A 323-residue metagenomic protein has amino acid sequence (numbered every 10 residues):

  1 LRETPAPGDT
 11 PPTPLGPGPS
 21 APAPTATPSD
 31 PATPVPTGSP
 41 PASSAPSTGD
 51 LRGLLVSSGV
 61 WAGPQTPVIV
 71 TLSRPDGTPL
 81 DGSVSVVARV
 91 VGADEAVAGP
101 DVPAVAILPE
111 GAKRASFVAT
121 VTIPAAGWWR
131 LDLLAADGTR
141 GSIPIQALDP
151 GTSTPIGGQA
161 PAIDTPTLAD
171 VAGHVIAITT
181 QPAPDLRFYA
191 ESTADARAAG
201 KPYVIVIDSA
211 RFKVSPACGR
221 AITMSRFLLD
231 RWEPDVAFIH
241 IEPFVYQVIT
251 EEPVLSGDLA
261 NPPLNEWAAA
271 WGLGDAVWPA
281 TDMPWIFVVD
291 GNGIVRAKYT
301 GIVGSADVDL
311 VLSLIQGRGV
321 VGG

Functional and structural regions predicted by a protein language model:
R2-P46: Ser/Thr-rich, Proline-interspersed low-complexity disordered segments
G16, P36-I69, S73, T78-P79: Beta-strand-rich domain onsets/edges
A104-A135: Ligand-binding face of N-terminal immunoglobulin V-set domains in extracellular IgSF glycoproteins
G138-D195: N-terminal "domain-start" segment that seeds a small globular fold
A169-V171, V288-V289, I294-G323: Thiol-/selenol-based redox modules, centered on thioredoxin-like and closely related oxidoreductase domains
H174-A177, D185, T193-A217: Short active-site neighborhood of thiol/selenol oxidoreductases, capturing the structured segment around
S215-W232: Typically the conserved alpha-helix immediately C-terminal to a functionally engaged Cys/Sec in thioredoxin-like
P243-M283, F287-V288, N292, L314-Q316: Thioredoxin-like thiol-disulfide oxidoreductase module
